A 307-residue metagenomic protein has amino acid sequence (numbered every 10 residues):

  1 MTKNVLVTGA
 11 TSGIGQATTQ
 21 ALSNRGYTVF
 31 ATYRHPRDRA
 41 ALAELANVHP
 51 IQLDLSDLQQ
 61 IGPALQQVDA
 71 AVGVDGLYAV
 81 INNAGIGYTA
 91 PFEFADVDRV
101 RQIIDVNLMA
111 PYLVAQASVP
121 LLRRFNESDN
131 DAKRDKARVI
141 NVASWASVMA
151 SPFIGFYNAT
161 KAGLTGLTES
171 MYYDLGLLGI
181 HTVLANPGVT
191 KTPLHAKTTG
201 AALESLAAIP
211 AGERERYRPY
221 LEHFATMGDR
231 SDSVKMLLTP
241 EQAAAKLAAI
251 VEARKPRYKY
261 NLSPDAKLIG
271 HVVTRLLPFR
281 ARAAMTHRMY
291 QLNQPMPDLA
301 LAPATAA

Functional and structural regions predicted by a protein language model:
T11-S12: Conserved glycine-rich cofactor-binding loop
L53-P63, V97: The beta1-alpha1 cofactor-binding region of Rossmann-like NAD(H)/NADP(H)-dependent oxidoreductases
P91-F92, D96-Q102: Substrate-binding pocket helix/loop in short-chain dehydrogenase/reductase
A115, T160-G163: Active-site helix of classical SDR
A115-Q116, E169: A short, exposed helix-loop element centered on a Lys and neighboring polar residues
S144: Residue(s) in the substrate-gating loop at a strand-loop-helix junction that position the organic substrate next
L178-S233: C-terminal beta-strand-loop-alpha-helix "lid" module of Rossmann-like NAD(P)-dependent dehydrogenases
